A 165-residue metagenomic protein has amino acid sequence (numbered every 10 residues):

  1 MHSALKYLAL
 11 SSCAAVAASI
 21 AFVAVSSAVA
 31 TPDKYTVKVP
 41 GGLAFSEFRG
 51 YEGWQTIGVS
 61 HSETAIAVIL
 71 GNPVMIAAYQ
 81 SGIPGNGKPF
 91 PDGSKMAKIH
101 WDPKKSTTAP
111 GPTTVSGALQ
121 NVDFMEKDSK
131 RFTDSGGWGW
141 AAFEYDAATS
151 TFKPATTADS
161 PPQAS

Functional and structural regions predicted by a protein language model:
M1-V16: Bacterial N-terminal signal peptides that target proteins for export
A14, A21, Y51-G53: Short, solvent-exposed linear motifs at loop/edge-of-secondary-structure regions
A17-S27: C-terminal segment of classical bacterial N-terminal signal peptides
A30-T31, Y35-G53, V59-S62, G87-S165: Sequence context surrounding c-type heme c attachment/ligation sites in exported
V68-N86, T107-P110: N-terminal post-signal-peptidase region of extra-cytosolic proteins
